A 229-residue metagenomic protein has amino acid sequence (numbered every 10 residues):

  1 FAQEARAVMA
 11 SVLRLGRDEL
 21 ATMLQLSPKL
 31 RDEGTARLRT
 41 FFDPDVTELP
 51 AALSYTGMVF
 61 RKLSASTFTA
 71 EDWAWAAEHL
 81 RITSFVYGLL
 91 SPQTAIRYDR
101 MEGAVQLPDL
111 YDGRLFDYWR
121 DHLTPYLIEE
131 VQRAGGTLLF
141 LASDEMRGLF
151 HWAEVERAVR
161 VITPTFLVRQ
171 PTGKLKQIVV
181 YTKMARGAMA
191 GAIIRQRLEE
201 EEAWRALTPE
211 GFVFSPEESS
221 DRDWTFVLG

Functional and structural regions predicted by a protein language model:
F1-T67: Active-site helix-to-loop segments that bind/position phosphate- or nucleotide-bearing substrates and donors across
A65-G229: Internal, well-folded beta-alpha domain core
